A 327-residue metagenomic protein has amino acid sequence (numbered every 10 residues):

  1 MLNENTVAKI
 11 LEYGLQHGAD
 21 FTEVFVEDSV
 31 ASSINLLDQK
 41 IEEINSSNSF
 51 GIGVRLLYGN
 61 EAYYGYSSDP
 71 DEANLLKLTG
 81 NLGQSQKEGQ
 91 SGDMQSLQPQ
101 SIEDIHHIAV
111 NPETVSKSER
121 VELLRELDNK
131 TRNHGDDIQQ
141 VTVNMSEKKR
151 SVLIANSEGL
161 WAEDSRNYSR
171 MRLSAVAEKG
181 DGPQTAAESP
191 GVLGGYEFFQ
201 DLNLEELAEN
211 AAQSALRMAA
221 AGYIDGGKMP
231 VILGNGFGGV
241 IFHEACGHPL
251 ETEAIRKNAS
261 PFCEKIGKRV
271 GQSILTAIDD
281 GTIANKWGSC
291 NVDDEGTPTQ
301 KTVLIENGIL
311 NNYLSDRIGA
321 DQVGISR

Functional and structural regions predicted by a protein language model:
M1-T297, E306-I309: Active-site bordering "gate/hinge" segments that shape substrate access to catalytic or cofactor-binding pockets
T302: Extracytoplasmic/periplasmic cell wall- or extracellular glycan-interacting regions that localize and scaffold envelope
N307-R327: C-terminal, non-catalytic macromolecule-binding modules
